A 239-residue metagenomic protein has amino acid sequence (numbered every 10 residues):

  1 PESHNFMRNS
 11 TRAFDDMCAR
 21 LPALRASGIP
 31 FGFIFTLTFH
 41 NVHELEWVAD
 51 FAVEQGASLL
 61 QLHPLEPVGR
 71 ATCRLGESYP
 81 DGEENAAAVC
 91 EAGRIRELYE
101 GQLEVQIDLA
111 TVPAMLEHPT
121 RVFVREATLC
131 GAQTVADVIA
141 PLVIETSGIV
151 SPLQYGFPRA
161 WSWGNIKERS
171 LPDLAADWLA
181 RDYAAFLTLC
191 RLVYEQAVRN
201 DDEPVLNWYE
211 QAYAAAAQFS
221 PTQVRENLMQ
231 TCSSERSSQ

Functional and structural regions predicted by a protein language model:
P1-E2, V68: Short gly/pro/ser/thr-enriched loop/turn and capping motifs at secondary-structure boundaries
S3-M7: Glycine/threonine-rich flexible loop motifs
S10-D137, I144-T146, F157-S162: Radical SAM enzyme [4Fe-4S]-AdoMet core and its adjacent flexible, acidic and glycine-rich loops/tails across
I149-Q239: Flexible mid-to-C-terminal extensions adjoining Fe-S/redox cofactors in radical SAM and related proteins
